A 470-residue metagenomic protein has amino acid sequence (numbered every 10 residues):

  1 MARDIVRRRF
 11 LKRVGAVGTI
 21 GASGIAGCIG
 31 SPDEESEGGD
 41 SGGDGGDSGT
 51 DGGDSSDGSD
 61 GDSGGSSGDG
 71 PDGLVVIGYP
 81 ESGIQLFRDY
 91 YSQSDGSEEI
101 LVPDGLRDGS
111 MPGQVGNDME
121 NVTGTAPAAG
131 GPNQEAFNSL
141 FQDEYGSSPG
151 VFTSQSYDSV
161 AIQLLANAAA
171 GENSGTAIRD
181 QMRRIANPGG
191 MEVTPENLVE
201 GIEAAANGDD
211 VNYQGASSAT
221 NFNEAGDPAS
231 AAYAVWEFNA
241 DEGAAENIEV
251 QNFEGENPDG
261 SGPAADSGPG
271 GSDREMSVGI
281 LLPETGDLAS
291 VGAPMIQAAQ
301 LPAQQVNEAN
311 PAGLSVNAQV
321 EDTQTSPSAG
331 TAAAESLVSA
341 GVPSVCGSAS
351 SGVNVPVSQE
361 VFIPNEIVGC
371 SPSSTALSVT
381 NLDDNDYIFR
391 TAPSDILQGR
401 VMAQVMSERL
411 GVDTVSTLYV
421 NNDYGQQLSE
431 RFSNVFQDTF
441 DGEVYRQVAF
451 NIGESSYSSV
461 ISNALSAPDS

Functional and structural regions predicted by a protein language model:
A2-G18, G24, C28-S470: Extracytosolic ligand-binding ectodomains
